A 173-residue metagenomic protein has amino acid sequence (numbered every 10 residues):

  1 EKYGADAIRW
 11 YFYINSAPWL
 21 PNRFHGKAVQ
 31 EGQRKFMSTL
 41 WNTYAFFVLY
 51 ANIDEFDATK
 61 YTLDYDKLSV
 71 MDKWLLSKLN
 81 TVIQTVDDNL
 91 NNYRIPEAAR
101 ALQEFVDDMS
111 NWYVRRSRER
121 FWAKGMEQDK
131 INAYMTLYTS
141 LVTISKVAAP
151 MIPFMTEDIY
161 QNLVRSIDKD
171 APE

Functional and structural regions predicted by a protein language model:
K2-E173: Helix-rich, typically C-terminal accessory recognition domains appended to large enzymatic cores
